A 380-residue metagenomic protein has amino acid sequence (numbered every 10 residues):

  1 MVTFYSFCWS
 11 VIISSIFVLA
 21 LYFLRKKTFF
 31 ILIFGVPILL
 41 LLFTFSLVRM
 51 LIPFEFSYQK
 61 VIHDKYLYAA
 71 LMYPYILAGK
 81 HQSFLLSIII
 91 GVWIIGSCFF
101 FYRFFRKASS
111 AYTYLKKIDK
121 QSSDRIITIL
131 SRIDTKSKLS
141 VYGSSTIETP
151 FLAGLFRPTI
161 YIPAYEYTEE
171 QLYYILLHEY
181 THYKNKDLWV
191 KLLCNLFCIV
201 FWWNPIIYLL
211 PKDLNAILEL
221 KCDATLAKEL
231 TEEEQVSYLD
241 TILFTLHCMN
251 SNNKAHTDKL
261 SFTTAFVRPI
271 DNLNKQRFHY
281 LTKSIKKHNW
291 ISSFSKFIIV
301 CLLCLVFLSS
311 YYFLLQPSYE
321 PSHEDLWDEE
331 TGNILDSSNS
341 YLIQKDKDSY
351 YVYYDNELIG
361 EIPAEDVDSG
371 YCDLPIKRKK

Functional and structural regions predicted by a protein language model:
V2-Y66, I76-C304: Membrane-embedded and juxtamembrane structural elements of multi-pass membrane proteins
T3, F7-C8, F99, R103 (+1 more regions): Cytosolic-facing loops and C-terminal tails of multi-pass membrane proteins
